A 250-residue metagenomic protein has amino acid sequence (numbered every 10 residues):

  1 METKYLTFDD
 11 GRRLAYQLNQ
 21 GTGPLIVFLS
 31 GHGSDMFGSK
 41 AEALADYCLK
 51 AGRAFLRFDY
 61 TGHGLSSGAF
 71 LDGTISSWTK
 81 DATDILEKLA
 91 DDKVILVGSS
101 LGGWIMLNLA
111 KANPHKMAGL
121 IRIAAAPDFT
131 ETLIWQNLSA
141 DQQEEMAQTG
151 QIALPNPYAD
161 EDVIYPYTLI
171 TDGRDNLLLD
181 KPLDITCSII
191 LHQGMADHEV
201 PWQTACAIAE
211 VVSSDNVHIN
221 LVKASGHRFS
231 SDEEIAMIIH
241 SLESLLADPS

Functional and structural regions predicted by a protein language model:
M1-Q20: N-terminal cap/lid segment of alpha/beta-hydrolase-fold proteins
G23-G31: Short beta-strand element of the alpha/beta-hydrolase
H32-A45, Q203: The serine-hydrolase catalytic nucleophile loop
A41, A45-S67: Conserved alpha/beta-hydrolase
G64-L89: Catalytic nucleophile-loop/oxyanion-hole region of alpha/beta-hydrolase and closely related hydrolase-like folds
L89-S100: Alpha/beta-hydrolase fold nucleophile elbow
G103-P114, L120: Short glycine-enriched nucleophile-adjacent loop and the immediately C-terminal alpha-helix near the catalytic center
K116-A207, V211-L221, G226-S250: The alpha/beta-hydrolase serine catalytic core
